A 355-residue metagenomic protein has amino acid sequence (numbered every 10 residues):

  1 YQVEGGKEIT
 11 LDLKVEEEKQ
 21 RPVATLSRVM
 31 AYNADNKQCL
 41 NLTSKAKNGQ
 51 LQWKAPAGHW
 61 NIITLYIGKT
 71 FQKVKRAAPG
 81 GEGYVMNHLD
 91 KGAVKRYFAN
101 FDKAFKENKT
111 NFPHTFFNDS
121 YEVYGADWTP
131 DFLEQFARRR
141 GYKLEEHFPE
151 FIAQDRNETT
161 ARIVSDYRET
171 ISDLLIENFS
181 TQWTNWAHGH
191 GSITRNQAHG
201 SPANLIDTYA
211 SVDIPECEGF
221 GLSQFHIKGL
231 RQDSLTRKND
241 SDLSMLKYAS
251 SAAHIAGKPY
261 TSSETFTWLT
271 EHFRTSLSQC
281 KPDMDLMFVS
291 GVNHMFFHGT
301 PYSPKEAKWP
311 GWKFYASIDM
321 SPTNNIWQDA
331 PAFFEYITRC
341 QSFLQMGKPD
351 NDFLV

Functional and structural regions predicted by a protein language model:
Y1, K103-T115, S120-P215, F220-V355: Carbohydrate-binding surfaces of carbohydrate-active enzymes
Y1-S165, D173, F343: Mature extracytoplasmic enzyme cores
